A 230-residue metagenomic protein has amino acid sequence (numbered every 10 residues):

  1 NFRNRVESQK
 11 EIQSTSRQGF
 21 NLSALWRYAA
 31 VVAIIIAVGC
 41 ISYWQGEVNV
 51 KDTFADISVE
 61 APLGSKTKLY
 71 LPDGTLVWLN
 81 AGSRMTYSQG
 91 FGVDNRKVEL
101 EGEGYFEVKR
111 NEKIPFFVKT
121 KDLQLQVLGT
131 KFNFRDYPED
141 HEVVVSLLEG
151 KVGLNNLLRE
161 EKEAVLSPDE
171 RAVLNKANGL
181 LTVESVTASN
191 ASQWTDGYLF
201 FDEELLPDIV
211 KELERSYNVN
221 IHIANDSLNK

Functional and structural regions predicted by a protein language model:
N1-R3, G39: A short, acidic loop/turn at secondary-structure junctions
Q9-K230: A residue-level detector for the "anchor" residue at the start of short, highly conserved motifs
